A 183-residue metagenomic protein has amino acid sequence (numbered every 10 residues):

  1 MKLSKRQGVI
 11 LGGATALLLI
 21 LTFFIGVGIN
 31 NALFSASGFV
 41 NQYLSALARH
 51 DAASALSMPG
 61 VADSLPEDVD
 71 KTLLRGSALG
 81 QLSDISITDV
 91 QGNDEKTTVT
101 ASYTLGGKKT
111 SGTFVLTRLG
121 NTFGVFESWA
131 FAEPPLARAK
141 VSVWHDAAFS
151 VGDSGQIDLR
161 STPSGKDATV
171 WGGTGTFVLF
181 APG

Functional and structural regions predicted by a protein language model:
M1-S45, P135: Short, low-complexity N-terminal intrinsically disordered segments enriched in polar/charged residues
K2, T104-G183: Short beta-strand edge/turn micro-motifs at domain boundaries
K5-I10, L18-T22, A62-V69, A78-G80 (+3 more regions): Generic detector of short, locally flexible boundary/turn motifs and exposed helical patches
G12, A32, L44, R49-H50 (+3 more regions): Generic detector of bulky aromatic hydrophobic side chains
L17, F24-V27, N31, D70-A78 (+4 more regions): Short, flexible coil/linker segments at or flanking structured domains
N31-A32, A48-T110: Short solvent-exposed beta->alpha transition segments
